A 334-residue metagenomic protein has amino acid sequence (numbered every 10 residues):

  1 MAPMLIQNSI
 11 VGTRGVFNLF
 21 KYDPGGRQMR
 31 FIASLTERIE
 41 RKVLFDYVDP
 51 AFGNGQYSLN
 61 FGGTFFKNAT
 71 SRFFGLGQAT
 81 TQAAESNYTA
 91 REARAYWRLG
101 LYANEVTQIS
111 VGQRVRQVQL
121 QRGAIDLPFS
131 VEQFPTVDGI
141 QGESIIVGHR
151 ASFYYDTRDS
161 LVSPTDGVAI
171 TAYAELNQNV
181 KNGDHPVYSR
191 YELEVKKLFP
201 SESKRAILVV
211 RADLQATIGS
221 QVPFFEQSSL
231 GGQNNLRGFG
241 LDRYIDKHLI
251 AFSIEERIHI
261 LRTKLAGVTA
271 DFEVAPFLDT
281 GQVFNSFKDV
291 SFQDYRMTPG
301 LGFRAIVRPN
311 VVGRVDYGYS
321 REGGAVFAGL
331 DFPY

Functional and structural regions predicted by a protein language model:
M1-N8, E132-G142, I146-F272, F284: C-terminal outer-membrane beta-barrel translocator/porin domains of Gram-negative envelope proteins and their
M1-R150, L230, N234, R243-I245 (+2 more regions): Gram-negative/organellar outer-membrane beta-barrel architecture
K21-D23, D49-A51, L101, Y155-T157 (+6 more regions): Residue-level signature of outer-membrane beta-barrel architecture
P24-G26, F52-N54, Y102-V106, R158 (+4 more regions): Outer-membrane beta-barrel channels and translocator barrels
K67, Q117-Q119, Q178, A216-I218 (+2 more regions): Feature marks short, surface-exposed loop/turn motifs that line or immediately flank catalytic pockets and channel
D279: Short basic (Lys/Arg) and small-residue
V283-N285, V290-Y334: C-terminal beta-signal and terminal closure region of outer-membrane beta-barrel proteins
